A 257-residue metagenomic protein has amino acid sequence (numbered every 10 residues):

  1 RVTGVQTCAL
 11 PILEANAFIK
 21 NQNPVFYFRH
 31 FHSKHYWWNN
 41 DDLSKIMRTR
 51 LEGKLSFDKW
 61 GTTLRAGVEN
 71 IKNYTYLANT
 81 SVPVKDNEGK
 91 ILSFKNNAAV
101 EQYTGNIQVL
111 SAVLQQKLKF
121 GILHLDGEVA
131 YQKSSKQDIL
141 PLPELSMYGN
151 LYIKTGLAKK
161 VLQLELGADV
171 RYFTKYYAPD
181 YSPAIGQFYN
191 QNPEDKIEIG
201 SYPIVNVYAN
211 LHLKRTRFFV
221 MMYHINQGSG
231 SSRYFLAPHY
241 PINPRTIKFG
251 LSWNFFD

Functional and structural regions predicted by a protein language model:
R1, V5, A9-D257: Exposed, low-structure sequence patches enriched in small/polar residues
